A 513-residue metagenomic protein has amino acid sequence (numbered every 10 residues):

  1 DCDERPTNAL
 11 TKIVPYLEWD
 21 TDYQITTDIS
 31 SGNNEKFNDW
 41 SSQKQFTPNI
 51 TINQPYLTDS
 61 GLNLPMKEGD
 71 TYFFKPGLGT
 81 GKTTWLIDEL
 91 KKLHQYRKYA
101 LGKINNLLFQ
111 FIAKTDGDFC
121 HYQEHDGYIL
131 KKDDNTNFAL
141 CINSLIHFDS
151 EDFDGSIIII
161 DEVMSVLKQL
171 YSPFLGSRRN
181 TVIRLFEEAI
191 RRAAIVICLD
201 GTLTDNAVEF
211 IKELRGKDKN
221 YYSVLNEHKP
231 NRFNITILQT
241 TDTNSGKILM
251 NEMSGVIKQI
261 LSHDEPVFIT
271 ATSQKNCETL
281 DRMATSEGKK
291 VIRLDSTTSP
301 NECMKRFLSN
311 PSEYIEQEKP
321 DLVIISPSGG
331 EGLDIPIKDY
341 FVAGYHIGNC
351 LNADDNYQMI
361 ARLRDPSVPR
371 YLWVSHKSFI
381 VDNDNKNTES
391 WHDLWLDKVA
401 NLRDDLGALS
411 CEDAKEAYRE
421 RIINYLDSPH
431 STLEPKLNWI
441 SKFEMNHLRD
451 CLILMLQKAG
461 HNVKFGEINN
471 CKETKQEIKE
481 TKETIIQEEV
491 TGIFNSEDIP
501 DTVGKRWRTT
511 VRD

Functional and structural regions predicted by a protein language model:
D1-D70, K91-K92: Replication-associated primase and helicase/ATPase modules
F74-T80, N105, T181-I211, G348 (+1 more regions): Conserved helicase ATPase motor motifs in RecA-like P-loop NTPase domains
Y96-L108, L203-A207, M250-A284: Conserved strand-helix element at the start of the C-terminal RecA-like helicase core
T115-D152, R306-S309: Inter-Walker segment of RecA-like/P-loop motor cores
E151-C198: SF2 helicase catalytic motif II
D205-I260: Interdomain hinge/linker at the junction between the two RecA-like core domains of SF2 helicases
S296, S367-D513: Long, low-complexity intrinsically disordered regions enriched in Ser/Thr/Pro/Gly
F341-R370: Conserved SF2 helicase motif VI
